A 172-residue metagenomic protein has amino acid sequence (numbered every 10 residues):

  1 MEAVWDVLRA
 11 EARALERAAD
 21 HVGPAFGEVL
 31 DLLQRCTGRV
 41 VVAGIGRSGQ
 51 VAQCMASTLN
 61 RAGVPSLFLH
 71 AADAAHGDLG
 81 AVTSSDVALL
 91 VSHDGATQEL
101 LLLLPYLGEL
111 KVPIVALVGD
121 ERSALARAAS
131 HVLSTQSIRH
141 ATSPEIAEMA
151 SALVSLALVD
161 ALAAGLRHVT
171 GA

Functional and structural regions predicted by a protein language model:
M1-R35: An N-terminal, well-structured beta->alpha segment
A19-V22, H93, T170: Flexible interhelical turns and helix-capping residues at alpha-helix boundaries within structured domains
A25-V29, A163-A172: Active-site phosphate/pyrophosphate-binding segments
G38-H168: Glycine-rich phosphate-binding loops that contact phosphosugars or nucleotide phosphates
